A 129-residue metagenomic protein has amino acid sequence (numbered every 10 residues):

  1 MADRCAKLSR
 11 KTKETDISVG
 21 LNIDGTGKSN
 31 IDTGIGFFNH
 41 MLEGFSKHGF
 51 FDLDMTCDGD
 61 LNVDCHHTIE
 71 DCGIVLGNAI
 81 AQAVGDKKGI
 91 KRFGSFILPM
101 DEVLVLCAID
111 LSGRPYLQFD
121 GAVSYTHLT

Functional and structural regions predicted by a protein language model:
R4-L8, G27, G34-I35, G85-G89: Protein-protein interaction/assembly regions in multi-subunit complexes
L8-R10, T15-I23, L42-S46, V105-P115: Short beta-strand elements
I31-D58, H66-I69: Polyanion/phosphate-binding surface patch
F50-D52, D86, A108-S112: Beta-strand-rich assembly/attachment modules of structural machines
D64-D71, V103-L106: Short glycine/threonine-rich loop-to-helix capping motif typified by GTGT followed within a few residues by an Asp-Pro
C72-A83: Stable alpha-helical structural segments in soluble proteins, enriched in small hydrophobic residues
K88-L104, I109: Glycine/charge-rich, flexible interdomain linkers and switch-proximal surface loops that mediate coupling
T126-T129: Conserved small/polar residues in nucleotide/adenosyl-binding loops
